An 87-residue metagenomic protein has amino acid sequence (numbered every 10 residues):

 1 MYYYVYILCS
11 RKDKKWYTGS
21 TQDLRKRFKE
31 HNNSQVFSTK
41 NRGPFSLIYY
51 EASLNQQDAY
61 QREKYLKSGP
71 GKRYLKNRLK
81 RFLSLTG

Functional and structural regions predicted by a protein language model:
M1-F37, G43, L47-K67, K72 (+1 more regions): GIY-YIG nuclease catalytic motif and its immediate N-terminal context
